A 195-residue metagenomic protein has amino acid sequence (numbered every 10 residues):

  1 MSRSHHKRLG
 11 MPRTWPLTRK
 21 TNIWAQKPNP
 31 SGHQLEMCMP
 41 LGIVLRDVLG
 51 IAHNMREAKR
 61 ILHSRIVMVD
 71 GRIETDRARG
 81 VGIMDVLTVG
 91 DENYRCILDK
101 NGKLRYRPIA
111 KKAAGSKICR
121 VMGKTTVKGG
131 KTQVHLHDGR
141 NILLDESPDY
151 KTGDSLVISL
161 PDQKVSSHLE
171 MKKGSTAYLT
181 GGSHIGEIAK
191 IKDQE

Functional and structural regions predicted by a protein language model:
M1-E195: Ferredoxin-like alpha/beta domains used as RNA- or RNAP-binding modules
